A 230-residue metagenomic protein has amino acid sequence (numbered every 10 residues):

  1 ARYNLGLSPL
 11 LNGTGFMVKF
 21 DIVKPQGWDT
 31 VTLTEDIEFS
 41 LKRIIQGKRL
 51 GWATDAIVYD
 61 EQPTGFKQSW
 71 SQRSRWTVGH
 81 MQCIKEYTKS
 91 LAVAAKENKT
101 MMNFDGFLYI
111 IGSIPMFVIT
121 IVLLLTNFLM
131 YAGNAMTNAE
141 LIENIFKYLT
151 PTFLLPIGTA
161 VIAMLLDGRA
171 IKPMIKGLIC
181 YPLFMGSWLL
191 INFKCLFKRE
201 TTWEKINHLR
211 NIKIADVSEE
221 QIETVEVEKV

Functional and structural regions predicted by a protein language model:
A1-V31, S74, M81, K85 (+1 more regions): Long helical/loop segments within the catalytic core of UDP-sugar-dependent glycosyltransferases, especially the large
D21, A56, F128-L129, I191: Alpha-helix/helix-capping structural signal
D29-L33, L41-L108, I191: Catalytic donor/gating beta->alpha subdomain of glycosyltransferases that bind UDP-sugars
T32-E35, L178: Short, glycine/acidic-rich beta->alpha junctions
E38: Cell-envelope/extracellular polymer assembly enzymes that use nucleotide-activated donors
G79, P115-M130, K194-F197: Transmembrane alpha-helix/helix-exit interface in multi-pass inner-membrane proteins
K89-M102, G106, L129-V230: Juxtamembrane C-terminal module of membrane proteins
D105-L125, L154-I157: Core segments of transmembrane alpha-helices that mediate helix-helix packing or line hydrophobic substrate/ligand
